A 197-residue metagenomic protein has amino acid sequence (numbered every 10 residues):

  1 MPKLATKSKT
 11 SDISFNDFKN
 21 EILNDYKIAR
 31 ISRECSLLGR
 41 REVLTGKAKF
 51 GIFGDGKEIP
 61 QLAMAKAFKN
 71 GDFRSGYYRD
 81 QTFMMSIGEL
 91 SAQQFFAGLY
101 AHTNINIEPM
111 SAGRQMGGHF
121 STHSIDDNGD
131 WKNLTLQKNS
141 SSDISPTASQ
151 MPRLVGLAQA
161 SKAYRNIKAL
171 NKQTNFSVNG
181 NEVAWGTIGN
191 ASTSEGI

Functional and structural regions predicted by a protein language model:
M1-K49, N70, Y78-D80: Cofactor-/ligand-binding subdomain signature composed of acidic, glycine-rich, tryptophan-containing flexible loops
R40-I197: Cofactor-binding active-site loop characterized by glycine-rich and histidine/acidic residues
